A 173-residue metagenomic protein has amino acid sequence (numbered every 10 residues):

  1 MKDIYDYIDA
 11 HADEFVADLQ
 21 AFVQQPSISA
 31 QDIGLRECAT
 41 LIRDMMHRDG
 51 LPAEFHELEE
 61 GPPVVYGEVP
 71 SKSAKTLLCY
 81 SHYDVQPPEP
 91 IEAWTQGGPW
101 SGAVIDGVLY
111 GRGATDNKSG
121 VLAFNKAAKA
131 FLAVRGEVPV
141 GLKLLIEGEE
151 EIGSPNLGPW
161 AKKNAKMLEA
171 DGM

Functional and structural regions predicted by a protein language model:
M1-A114, F131-V140: Acidic/His- and Gly-rich active-site-bordering loop/insert found across diverse amide/peptide-bond hydrolases
N117-M173: Acidic/histidine-rich catalytic neighborhood of metal-dependent amide-processing enzymes
